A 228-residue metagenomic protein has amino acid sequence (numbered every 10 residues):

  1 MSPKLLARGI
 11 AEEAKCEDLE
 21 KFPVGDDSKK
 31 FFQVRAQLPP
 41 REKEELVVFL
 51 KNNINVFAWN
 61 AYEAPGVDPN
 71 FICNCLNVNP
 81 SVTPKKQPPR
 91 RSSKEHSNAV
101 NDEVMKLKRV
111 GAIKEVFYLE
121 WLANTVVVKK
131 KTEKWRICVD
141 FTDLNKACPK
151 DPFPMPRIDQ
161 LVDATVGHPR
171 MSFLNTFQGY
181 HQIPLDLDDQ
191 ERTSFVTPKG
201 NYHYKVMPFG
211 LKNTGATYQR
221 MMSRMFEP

Functional and structural regions predicted by a protein language model:
S2, G9-A11, K15, L19-P228: Retroelement reverse transcriptase polymerase core
